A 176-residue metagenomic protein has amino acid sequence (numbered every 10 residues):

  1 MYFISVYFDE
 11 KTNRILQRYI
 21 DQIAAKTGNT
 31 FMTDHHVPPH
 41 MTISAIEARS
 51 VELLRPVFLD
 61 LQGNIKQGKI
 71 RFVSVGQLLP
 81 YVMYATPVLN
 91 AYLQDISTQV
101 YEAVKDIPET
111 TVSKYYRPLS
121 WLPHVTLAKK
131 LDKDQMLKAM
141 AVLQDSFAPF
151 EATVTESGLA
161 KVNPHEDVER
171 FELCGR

Functional and structural regions predicted by a protein language model:
M1-K69, A91-E151, V168-R176: Basic, often amphipathic N-terminal segments
I4, Y84-P87: Generic recognition of long tandem-repeat/solenoid scaffolds
I43, Y84-A85, L127, L159: Short hydrophobic/aromatic-rich beta-strand segments that constitute the beta-sheet cores of beta-sandwich/beta-barrel
Q67-L78, P87: Hydrophobic, well-structured mid-protein blocks that either form specific transmembrane helices
V75-L78, V154-V168: Glycine-rich beta-strand-turn "strand-cap" elements at beta-sheet edges
L78-Y81, S120-W121: Acidic/polar active-site rim loop that often engages polyanionic ligands
